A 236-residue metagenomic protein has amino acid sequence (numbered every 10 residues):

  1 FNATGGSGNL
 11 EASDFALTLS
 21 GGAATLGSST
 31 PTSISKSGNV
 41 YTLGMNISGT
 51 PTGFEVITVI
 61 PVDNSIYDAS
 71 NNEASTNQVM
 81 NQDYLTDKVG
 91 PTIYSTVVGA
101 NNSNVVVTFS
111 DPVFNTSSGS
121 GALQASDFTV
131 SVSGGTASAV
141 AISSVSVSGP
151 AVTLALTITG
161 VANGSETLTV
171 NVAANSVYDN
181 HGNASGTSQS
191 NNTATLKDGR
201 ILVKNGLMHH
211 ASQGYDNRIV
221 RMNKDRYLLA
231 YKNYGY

Functional and structural regions predicted by a protein language model:
F1-G199: Non-catalytic beta-sheet/beta-sandwich ligand-binding modules that flank or precede catalytic cores
K197-Y236: Extracellular, repeat-based ectodomains that mediate carbohydrate processing or recognition
